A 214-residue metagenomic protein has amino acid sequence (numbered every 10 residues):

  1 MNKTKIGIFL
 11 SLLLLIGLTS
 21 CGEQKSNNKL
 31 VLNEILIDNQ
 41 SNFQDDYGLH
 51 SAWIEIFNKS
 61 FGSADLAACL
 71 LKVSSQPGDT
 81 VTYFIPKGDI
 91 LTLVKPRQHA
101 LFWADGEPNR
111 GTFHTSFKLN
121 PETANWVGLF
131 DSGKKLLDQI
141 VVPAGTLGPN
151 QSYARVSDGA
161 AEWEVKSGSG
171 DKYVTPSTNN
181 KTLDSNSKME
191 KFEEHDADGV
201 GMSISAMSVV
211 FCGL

Functional and structural regions predicted by a protein language model:
M1-I8: Bacterial N-terminal signal peptides that target proteins for export
F9-G17: Bacterial N-terminal signal peptides
C21-W163, T175-L214: Activation on beta-sandwich/Ig-like modules and their edge loops
G168-G170: A flexible loop/linker signature enriched in serine peptidases of the S9 family
